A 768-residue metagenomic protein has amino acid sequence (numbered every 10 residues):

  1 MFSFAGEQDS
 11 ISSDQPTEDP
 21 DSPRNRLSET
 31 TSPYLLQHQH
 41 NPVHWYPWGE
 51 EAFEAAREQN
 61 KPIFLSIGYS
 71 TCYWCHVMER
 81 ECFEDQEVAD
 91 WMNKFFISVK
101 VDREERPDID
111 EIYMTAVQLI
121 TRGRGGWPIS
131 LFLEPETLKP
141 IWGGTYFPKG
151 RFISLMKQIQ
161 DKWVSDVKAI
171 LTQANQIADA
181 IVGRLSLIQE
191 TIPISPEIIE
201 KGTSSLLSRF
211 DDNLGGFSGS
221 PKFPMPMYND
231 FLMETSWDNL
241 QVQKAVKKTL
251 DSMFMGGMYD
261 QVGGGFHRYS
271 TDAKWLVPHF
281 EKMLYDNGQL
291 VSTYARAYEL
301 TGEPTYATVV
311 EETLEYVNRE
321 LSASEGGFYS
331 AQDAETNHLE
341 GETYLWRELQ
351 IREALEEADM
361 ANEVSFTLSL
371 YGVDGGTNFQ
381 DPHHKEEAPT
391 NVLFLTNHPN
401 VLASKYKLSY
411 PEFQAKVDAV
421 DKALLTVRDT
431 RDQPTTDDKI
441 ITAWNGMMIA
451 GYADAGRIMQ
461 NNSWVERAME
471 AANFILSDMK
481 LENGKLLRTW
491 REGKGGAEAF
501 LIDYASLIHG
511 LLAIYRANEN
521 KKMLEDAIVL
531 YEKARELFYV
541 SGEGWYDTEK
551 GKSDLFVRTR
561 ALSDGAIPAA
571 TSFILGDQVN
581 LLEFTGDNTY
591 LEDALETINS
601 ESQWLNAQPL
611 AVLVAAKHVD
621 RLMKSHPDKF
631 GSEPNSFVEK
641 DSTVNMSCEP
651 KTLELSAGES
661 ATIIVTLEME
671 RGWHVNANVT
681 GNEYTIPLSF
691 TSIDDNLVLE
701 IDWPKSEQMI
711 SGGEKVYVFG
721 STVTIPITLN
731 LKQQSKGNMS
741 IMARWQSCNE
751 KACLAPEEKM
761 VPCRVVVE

Functional and structural regions predicted by a protein language model:
F2-M447, G451, R457, L595-P634: Replace the tail clause
G68-C75, F266, N287-L290, Y294 (+9 more regions): Extended, hydrophobic alpha-helical segments in both membrane/secreted and soluble proteins
S252-Y259, E470-D478: Glycine-rich, acidic and aromatic/proline-enriched surface loops and short helix-turn segments that act as binding
R268-K274, A331-E335, K485-G495, E549-D554 (+1 more regions): Short linear capping/connector segments at secondary-structure termini
R319-S322, S477, E482-Y504, G510-N645: Long, polar/charge-rich, low-hydrophobicity segments
F379, L591, Q608-E768: Extracellular/lumen-exposed scaffold segments
